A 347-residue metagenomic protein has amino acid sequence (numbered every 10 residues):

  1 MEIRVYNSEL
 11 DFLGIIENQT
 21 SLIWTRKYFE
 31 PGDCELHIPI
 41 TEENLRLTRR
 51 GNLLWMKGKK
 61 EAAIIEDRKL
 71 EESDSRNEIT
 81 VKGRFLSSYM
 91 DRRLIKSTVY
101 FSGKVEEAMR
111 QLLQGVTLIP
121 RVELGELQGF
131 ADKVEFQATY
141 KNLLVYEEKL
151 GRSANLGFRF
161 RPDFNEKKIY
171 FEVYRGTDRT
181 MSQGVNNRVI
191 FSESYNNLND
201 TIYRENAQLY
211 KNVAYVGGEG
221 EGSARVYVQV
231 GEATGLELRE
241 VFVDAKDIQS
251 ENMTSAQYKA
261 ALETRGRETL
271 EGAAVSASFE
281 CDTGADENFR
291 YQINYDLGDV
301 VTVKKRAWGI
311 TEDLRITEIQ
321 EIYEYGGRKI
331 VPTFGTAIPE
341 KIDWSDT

Functional and structural regions predicted by a protein language model:
M1-F29, S192, N197-R204: Solvent-exposed edge beta-strands and adjacent loop segments that serve as assembly or binding interfaces
R26-I40, N77-S88, V216, G272-D286 (+2 more regions): Oligomerization/assembly interface segments of phage tail-like spikes and tubes
K27, C34-L36, G83, S97-E123 (+3 more regions): Amphipathic, non-transmembrane alpha-helical segments in extracytoplasmic/periplasmic proteins
T41-Q128: Surface-exposed cap/loop segments at beta↔alpha junctions
L45-G58, D91-Y100, S182-E193, N294-D299 (+1 more regions): Extended Gly/Ser/Thr-rich low-complexity repeat segments, especially those forming or decorating extracellular
K60, K69-M90, E126-K211: Short beta-strand-centered interaction patches in the first periplasmic/extracellular domains of large envelope
D74, V81, E219-Q257, G284-T347: Acidic, low-complexity/disordered segments
